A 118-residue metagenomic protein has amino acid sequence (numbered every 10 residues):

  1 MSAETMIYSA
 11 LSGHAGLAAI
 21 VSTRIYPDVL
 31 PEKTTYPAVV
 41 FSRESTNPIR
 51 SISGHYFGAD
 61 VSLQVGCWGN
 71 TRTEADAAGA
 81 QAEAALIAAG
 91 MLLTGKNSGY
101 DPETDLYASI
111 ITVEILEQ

Functional and structural regions predicted by a protein language model:
M1-T23, K33, R43-Q118: Charged, amphipathic alpha-helical segments and their flanking helix caps
P37-F41: Low-complexity, acidic Ser/Thr/Pro/Gly-rich terminal tails and inter-domain linkers that flank the onset of structured
